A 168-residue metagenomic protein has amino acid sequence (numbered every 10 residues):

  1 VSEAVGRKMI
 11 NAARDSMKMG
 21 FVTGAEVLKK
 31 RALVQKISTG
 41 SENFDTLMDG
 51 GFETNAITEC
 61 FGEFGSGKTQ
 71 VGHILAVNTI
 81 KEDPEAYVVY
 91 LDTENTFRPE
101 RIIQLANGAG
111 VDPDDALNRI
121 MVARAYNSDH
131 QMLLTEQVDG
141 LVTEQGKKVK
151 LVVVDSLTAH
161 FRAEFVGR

Functional and structural regions predicted by a protein language model:
V1-I10: Helix-hairpin-helix
S2, T23-G24, N127: General structural signal for secondary-structure boundaries
M9-D115, R119: The Walker A/P-loop phosphate-binding site
D83-R168: Conserved inter-motif catalytic segment of the P-loop NTP-binding fold
